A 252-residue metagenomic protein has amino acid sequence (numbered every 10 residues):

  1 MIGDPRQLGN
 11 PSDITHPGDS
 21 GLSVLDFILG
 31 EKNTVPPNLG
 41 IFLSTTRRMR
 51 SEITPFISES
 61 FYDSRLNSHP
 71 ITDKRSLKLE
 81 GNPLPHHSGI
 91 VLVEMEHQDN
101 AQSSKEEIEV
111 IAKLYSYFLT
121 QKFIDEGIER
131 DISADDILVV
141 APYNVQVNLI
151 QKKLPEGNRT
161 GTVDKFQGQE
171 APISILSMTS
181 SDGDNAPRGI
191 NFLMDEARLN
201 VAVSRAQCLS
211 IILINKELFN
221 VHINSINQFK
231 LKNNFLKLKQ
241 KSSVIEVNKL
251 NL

Functional and structural regions predicted by a protein language model:
M1-L252: Conserved helicase motor core of SF1/SF2 NTP-dependent helicases
